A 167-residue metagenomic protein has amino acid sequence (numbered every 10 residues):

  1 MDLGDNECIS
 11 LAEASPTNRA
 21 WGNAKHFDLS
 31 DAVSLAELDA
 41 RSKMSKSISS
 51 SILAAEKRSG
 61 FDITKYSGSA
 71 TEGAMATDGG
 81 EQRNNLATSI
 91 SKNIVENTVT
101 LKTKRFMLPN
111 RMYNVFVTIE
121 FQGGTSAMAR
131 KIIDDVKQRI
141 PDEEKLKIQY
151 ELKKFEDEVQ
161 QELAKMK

Functional and structural regions predicted by a protein language model:
M1-K167: Domain-level marker for long, solvent-exposed, non-transmembrane regions
